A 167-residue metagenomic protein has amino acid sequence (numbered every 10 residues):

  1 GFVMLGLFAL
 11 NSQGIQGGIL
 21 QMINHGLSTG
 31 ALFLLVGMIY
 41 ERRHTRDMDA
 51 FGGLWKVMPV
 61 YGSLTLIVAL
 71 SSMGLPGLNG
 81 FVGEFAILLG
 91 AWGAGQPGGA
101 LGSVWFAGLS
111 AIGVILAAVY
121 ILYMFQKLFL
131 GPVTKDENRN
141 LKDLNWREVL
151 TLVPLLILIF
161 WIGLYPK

Functional and structural regions predicted by a protein language model:
G1, S28-A117, R139-L158: Interfacial and helix-entry/exit segments of alpha-helical transmembrane bundles in multi-pass inner-membrane proteins
L5-I19, I23, A91-F106: Helix-coil boundary and interhelical linker segments in multi-pass alpha-helical membrane proteins
L7-L10, M73, F125-L128, G163: Transmembrane helix-loop junctions and nearby membrane-interface residues
H25, F51, G80, F125 (+1 more regions): Divalent metal-coordination and catalytic microenvironments
I121-D136: Transmembrane alpha-helical segments of integral membrane proteins
Y165-K167: Juxtamembrane boundary at the C-terminal end of a transmembrane helix
